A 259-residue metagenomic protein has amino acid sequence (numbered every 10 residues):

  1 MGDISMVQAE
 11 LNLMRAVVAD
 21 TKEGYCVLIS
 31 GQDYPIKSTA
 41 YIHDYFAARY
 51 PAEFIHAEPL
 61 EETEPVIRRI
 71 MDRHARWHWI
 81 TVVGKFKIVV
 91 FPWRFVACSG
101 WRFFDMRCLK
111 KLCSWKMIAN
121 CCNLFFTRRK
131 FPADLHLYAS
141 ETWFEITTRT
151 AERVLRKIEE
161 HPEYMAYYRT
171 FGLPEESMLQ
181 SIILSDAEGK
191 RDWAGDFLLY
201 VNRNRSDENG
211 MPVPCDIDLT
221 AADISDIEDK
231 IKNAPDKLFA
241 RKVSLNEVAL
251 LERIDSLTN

Functional and structural regions predicted by a protein language model:
M1-N259: ER/Golgi luminal nucleotide-sugar-dependent glycosyltransferases, focusing on the catalytic module
